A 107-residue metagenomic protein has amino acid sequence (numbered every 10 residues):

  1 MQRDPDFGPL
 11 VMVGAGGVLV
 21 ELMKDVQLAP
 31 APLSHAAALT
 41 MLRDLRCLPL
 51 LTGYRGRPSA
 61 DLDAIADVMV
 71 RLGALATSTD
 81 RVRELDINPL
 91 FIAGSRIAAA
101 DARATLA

Functional and structural regions predicted by a protein language model:
M1-A107: ATP-dependent carboxylate/acyl-activation modules
